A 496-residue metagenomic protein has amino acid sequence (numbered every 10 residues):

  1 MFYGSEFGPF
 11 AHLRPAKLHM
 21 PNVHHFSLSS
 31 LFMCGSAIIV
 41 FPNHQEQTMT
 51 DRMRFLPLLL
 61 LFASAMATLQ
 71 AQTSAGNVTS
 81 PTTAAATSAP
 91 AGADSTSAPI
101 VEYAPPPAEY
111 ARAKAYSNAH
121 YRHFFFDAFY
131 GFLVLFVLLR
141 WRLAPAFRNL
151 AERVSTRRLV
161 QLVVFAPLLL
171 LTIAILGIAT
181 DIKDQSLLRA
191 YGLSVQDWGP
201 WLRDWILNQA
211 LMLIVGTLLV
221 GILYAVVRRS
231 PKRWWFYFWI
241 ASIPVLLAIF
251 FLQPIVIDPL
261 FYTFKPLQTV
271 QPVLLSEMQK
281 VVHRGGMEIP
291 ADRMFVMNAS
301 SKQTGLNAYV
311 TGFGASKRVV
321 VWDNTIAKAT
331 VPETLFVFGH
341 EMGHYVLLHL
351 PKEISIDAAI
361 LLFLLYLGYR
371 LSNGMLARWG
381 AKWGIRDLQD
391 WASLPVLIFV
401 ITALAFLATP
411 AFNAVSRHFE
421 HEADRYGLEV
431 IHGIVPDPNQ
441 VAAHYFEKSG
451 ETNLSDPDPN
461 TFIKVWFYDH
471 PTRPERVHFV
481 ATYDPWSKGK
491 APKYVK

Functional and structural regions predicted by a protein language model:
M1-T50, F55-P57: Intrinsic disorder/low-complexity segments
P15, M49, W141-R142, Q271: Poly-acidic low-complexity segments
P57-A65: Bacterial N-terminal signal peptides
L69-T73: Boundary at the C-terminal end of the N-terminal hydrophobic targeting segment
G76-L139, P145-L388, T402-F406, P410-K496: Polar-ligand-bearing catalytic/cofactor-coordination segments of membrane-embedded or membrane-tethered inner-membrane
L388-I398: N-terminal signal-anchor/signal peptide hydrophobic helix marking the start of the first transmembrane segment
